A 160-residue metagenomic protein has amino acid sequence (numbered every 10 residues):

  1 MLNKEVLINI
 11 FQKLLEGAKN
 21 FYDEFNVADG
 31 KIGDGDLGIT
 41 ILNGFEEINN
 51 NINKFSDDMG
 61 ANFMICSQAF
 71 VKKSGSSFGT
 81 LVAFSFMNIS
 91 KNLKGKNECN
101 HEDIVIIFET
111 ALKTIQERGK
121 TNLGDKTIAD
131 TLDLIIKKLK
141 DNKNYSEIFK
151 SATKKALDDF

Functional and structural regions predicted by a protein language model:
M1-F160: N-terminal loops that bind phosphate or other acidic moieties and the adjacent beta-alpha structural core
